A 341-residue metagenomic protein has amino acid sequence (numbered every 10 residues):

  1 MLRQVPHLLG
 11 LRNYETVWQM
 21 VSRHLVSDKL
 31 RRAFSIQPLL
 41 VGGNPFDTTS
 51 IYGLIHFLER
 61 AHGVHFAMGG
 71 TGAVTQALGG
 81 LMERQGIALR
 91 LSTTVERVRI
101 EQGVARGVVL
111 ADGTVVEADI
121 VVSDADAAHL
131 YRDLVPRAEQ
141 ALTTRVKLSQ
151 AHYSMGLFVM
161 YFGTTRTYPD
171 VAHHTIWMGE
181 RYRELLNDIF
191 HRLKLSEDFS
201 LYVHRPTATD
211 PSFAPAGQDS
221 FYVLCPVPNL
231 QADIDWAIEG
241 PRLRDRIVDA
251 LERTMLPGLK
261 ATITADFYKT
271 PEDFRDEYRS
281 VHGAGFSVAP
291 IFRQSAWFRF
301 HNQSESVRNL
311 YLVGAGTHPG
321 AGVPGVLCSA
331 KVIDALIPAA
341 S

Functional and structural regions predicted by a protein language model:
M1-D47: Rossmann-like flavin
S22, L54-A111: Helical element adjacent to the flavin cofactor pocket in flavoenzyme catalytic cores
S27-V41, S196-H204, P257-P319: A glycine-rich dinucleotide-binding beta-alpha-beta segment and adjacent secondary-structure elements that constitute
R32-H65, S304-R308: Active-site-adjacent "gating/activation" loops or surface patches in catalytic cores
E96-P215: Mid-domain catalytic core of redox enzymes that form a hydrophobic substrate pocket/lid adjacent to a catalytic redox
V122, F162, V223, L251 (+3 more regions): Hydrophobic, well-ordered secondary-structure elements that form the walls of internal hydrophobic environments
T165-E272: C-terminal segments that line or cap access tunnels to active or ligand-binding sites in enzymes and enzyme-associated
A315-P338: A conserved FAD-binding loop/helix module that cradles the flavin
